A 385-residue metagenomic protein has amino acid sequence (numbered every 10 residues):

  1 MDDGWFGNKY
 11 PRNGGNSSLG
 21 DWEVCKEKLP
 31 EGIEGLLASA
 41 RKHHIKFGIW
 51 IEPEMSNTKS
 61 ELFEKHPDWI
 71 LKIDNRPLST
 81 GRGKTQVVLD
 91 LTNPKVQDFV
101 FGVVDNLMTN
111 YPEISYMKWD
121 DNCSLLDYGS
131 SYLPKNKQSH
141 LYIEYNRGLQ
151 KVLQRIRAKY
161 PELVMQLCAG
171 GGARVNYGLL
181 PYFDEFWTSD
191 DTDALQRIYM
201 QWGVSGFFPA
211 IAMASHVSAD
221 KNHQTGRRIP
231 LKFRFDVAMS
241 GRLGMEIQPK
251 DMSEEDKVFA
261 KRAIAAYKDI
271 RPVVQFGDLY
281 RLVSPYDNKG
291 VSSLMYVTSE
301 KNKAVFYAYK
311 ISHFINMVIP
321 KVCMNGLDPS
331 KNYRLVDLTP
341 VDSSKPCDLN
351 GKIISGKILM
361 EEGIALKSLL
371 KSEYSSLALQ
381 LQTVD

Functional and structural regions predicted by a protein language model:
M1-G102, Y111, S115-Y116: Aromatic-lined carbohydrate-binding/catalytic grooves of carbohydrate-active enzymes
D2-G15, L19, G83-K159, L167-R174: Polysaccharide-binding and catalytic clefts of secreted carbohydrate-active enzymes
W5-R12, E54-K59, C123-Y128, G172-Y177 (+6 more regions): Flexible loop/turn segments at secondary-structure boundaries
A40, V100, D120, M165 (+3 more regions): Conserved, mostly hydrophobic/aromatic
N57-T58, L62-D98, I143-K250: Glycan-recognition surfaces
K232-V283: Catalytic cores of secreted or luminal carbohydrate-active enzymes
P285-P329: Carbohydrate-binding surface patches
S312-D385: C-terminal beta-sandwich/jelly-roll accessory domains of carbohydrate-active enzymes
